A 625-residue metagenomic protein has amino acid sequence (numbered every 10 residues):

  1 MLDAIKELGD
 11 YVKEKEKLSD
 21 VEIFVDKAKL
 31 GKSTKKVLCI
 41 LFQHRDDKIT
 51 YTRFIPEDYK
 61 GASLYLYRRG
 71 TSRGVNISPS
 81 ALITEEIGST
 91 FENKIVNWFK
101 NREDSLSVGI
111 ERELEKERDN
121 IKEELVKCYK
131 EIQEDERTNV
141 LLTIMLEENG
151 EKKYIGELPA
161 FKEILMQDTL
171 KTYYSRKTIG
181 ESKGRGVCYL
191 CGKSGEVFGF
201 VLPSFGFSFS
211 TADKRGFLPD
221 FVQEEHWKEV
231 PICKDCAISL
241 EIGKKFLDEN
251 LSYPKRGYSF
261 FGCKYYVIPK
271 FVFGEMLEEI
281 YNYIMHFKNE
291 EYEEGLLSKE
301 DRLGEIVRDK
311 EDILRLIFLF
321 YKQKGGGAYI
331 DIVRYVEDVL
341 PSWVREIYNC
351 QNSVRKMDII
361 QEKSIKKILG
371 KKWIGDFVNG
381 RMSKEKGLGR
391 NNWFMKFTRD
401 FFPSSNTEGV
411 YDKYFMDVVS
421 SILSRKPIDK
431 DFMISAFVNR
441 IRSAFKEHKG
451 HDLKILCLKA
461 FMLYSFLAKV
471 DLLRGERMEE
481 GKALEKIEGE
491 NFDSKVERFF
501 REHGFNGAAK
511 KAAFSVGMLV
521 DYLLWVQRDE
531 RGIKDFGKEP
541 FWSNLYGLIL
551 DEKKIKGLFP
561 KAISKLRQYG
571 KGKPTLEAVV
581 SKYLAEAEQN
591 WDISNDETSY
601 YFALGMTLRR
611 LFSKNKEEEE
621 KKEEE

Functional and structural regions predicted by a protein language model:
M1-R137, G195-F198, F209, G243 (+1 more regions): Extended alpha-helical scaffolding segments
K127-E290: Basic, glycine-/proline-tolerant helical and adjacent loop/strand elements that line or dock onto nucleic-acid
